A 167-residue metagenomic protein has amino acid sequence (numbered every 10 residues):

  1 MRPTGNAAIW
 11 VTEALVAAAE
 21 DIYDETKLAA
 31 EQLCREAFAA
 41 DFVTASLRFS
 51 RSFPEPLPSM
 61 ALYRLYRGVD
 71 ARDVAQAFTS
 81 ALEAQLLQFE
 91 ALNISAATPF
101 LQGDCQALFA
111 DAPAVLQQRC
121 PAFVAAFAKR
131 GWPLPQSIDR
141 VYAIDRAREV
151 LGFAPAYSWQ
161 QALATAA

Functional and structural regions predicted by a protein language model:
M1-D41: Catalytic helix-loop patch of NAD(P)-dependent Rossmann-fold dehydrogenases
A7-A17, E55-L62, A126-A128: Short glycine/proline- and charge-enriched loop/turn segments that cap or connect secondary-structure elements
A7-A8, Y23, R64, R140-Y142: Catalytic cores of nucleotide-sugar-dependent glycosyltransferases that transfer UDP/GDP/TDP-activated
E25, A29, A45-F49, S59-L82 (+1 more regions): Substrate-positioning beta->alpha
C34, F78-L82, A166-A167: Hydrophobic "lid"/C-terminal helical patch of Rossmann-like NAD(P)-dependent dehydrogenase/epimerase domains
S50-S52, A97: Proline-glycine-enriched beta-turn/loop adjacent to the NAD(P) cofactor-binding site in Rossmann-like oxidoreductases
D73-I144, E149-V150: Mid/C-terminal beta-alpha module of Rossmann-like enzyme folds, strongest in SDR-family dehydrogenases/epimerases
I138, I144-V150, A154-A167: Amphipathic terminal alpha-helices
